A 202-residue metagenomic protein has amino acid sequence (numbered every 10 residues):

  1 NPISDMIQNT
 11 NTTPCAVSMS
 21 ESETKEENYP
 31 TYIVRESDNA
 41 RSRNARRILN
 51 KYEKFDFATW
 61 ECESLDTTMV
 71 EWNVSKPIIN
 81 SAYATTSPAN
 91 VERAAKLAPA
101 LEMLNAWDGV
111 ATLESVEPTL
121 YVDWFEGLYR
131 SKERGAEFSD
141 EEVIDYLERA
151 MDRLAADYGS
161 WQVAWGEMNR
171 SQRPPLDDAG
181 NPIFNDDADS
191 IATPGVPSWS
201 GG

Functional and structural regions predicted by a protein language model:
N1-Y52, R93, A111, L128-S131 (+1 more regions): Hydrophobic alpha-helical segments
I7, T12-P14, K54-G202: Acidic, low-complexity N-terminal propeptides/linkers enriched in Ser/Thr/Asp/Gly that mediate export, maturation
